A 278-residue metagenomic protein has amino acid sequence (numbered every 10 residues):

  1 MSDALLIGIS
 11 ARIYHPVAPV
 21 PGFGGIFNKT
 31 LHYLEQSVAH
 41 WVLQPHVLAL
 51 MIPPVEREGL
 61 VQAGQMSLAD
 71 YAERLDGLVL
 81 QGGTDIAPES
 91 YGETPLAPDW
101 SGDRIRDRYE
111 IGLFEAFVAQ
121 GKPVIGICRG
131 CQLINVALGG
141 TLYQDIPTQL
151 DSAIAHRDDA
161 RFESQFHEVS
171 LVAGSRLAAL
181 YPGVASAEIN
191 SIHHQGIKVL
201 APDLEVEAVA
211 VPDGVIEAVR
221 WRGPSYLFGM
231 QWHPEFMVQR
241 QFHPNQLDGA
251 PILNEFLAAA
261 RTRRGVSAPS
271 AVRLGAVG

Functional and structural regions predicted by a protein language model:
M1-I125, V136, Y143, P147-Y181 (+5 more regions): N-terminal beta1-alpha1 cap of cysteine-dependent amidohydrolase-like domains
R129-C131, L138: Active-site loop->helix "elbow" adjoining a glycine-rich segment at hydrolase catalytic centers
F228-Q231: Active-site-proximal beta-strand elements of phosphoester/diester hydrolases
